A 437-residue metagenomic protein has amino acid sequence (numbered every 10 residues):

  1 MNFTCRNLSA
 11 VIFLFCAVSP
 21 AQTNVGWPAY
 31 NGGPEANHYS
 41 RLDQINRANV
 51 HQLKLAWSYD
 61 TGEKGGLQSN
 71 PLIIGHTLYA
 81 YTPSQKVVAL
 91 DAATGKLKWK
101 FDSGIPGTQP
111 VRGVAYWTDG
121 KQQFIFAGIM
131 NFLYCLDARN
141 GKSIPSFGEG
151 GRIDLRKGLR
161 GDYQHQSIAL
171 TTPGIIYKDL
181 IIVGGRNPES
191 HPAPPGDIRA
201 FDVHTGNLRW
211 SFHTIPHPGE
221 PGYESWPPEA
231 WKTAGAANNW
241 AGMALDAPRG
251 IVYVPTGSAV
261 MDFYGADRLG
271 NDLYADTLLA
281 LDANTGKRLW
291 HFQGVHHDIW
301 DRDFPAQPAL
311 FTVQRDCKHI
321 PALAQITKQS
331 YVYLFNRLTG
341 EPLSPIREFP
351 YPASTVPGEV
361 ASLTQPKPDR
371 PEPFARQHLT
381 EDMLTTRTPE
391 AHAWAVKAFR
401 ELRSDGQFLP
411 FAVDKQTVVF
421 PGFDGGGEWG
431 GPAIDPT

Functional and structural regions predicted by a protein language model:
M1-C5: N-terminal secretory signal peptides that target proteins for export/translocation
N7-S19: Bacterial N-terminal signal peptides
A21-Q44, E359-V396, S404: N-terminal pre-domain segments of enzymes
Q22-K64, N70-I73, K96: Mature N-terminal segment immediately following signal peptide/propeptide cleavage in secreted/periplasmic
W27-N31, G66-S84, T108-L133, Q166-S190 (+5 more regions): Repeat-blade elements of multi-bladed beta-propeller folds
A48-G62, V87-G107, G120, L133-H165 (+7 more regions): Extracytoplasmic/lumenal domain signature
G75, K178, T205, A247-P248 (+3 more regions): Short acidic-glycine loop/turn motifs at beta-strand connectors
E401-T437: Glycine-rich, aromatic-lined ligand/substrate-binding cores of catalytic and carbohydrate-binding domains
